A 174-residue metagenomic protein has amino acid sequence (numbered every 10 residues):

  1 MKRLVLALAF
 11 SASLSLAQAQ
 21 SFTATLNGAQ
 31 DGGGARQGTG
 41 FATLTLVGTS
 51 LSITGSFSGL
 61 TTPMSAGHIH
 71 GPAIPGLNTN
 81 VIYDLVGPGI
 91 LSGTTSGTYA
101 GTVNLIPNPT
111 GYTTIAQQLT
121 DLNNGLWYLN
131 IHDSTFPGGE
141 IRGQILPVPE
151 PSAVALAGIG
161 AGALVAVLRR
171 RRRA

Functional and structural regions predicted by a protein language model:
K2-A7, V154-L156: Sec-dependent signal peptide recognition, specifically the positively charged N-region followed immediately by
A7-S15: Bacterial N-terminal signal peptides
A17-G67, G71-P147: Metal-centered catalytic cores of metalloenzymes
E150-L168: A short, hydrophobic C-terminal helix/tail in secreted or cell-surface proteins
R171-A174: Short, charged juxtamembrane terminal tails flanking transmembrane helices
